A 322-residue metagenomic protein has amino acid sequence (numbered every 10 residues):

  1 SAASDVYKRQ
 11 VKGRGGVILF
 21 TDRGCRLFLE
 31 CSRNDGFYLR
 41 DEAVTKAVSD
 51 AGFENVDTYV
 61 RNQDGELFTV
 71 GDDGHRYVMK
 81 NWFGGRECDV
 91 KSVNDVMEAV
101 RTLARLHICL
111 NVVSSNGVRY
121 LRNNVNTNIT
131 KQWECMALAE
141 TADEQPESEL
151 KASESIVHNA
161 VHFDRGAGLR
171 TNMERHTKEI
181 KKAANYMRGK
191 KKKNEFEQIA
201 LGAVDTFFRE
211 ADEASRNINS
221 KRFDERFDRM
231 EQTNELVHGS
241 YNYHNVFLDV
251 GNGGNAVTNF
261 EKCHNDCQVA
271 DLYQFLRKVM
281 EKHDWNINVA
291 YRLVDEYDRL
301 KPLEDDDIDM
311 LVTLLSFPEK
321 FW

Functional and structural regions predicted by a protein language model:
A2-Y7: Short, small-residue-biased leader/transition segments that mark boundaries at the very start of proteins
K8-Q10, R14-V17: Membrane-cytosol interface segments
Q10, N116-L236: ATP-dependent phospho-/nucleotidyl transfer catalytic cores
I18-F20, Y59, S148, R216-Q268: Active-site acidic catalytic loop and adjacent metal/ATP-binding pocket of ATP-dependent phosphoryl transfer enzymes
G24-V161: ATP-binding pocket architecture of kinase catalytic cores
Y77-V90, K182-G189, F275, F317-W322: A glycine-centered beta->alpha junction motif in the catalytic cores of kinase/phosphotransferase enzymes
V269-P302, F317-W322: Active-site activation/catalytic loop segments of kinase-like enzymes and analogous catalytic loops in related
L311-S316: Central hydrophobic cores of alpha-helical transmembrane segments in multi-pass integral membrane proteins
